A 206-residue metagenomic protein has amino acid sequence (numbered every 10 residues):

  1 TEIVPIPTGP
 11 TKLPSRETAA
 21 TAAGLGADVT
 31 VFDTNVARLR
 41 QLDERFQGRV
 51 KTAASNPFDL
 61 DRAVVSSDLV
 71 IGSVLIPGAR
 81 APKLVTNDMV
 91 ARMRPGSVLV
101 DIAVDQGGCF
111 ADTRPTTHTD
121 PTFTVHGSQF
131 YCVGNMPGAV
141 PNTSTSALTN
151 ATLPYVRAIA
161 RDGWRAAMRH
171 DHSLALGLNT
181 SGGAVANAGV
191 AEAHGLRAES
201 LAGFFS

Functional and structural regions predicted by a protein language model:
T1, V104, C109-S206: Adenosine-phosphate binding glycine-rich loop
T1-I3, T8-G72: Glycine-rich phosphate/diphosphate-binding loop of Rossmann-like nucleotide-binding domains
I6-E17, G72-L75, D120-P121, L178-V190: Short, charged low-complexity intrinsically disordered segments located at boundaries of structured domains
P14, D59, P77-G78, P137-V140: Glycine-/small-residue-rich active-site loops that bind phosphorylated ligands and cofactors
G24-A27, V36, E44-K51, V65 (+6 more regions): Generic secondary-structure signature for well-ordered alpha-helical cores
L42-G127: Rossmann-like adenosine-cofactor binding region
